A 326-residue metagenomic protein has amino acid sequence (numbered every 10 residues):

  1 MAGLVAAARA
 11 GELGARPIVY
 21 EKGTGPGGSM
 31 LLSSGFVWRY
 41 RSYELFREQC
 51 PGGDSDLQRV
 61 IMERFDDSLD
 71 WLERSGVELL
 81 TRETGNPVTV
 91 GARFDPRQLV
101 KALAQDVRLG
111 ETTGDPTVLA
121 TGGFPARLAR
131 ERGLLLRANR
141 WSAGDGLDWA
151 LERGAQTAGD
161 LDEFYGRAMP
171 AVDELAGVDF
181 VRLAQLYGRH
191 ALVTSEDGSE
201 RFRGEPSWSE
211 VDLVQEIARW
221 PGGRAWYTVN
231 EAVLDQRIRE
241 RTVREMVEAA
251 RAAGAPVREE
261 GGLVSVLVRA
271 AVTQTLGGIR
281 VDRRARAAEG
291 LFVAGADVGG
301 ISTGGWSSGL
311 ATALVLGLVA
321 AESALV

Functional and structural regions predicted by a protein language model:
M1-V19, A320-L325: N-terminal Rossmann-like FAD-binding beta1-loop-alpha1 element of flavoenzymes
Y20, T113-F124, L291-V293, G317: Short hydrophobic core segments
K22-V107, A191-T194, E200-P206, A232-L234 (+1 more regions): Conserved N-terminal/central alpha/beta ligand/cofactor-binding core
Q105-D115: A conserved short coil-to-beta-strand element within the FAD-binding core of flavoproteins
P116-P170, L310, V319, S323: Glycine-rich loop(s) and the adjacent beta-strand/alpha-helix scaffold that form part
W149, R153-P256: An anion/pyrophosphate-binding glycine-rich loop and adjacent beta-alpha core in soluble alpha-beta enzymes
A253-G304: A glycine-rich dinucleotide-binding beta-alpha-beta segment and adjacent secondary-structure elements that constitute
E289-V326: Catalytic phosphate/nucleotide-handling subdomain of diverse soluble enzymes
